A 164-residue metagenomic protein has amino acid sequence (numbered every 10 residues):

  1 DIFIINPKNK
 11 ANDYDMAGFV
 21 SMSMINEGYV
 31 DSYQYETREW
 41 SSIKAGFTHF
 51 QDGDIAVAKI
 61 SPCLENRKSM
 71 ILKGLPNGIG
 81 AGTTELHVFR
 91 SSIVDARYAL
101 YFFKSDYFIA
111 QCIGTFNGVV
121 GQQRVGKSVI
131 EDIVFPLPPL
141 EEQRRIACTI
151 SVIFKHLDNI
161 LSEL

Functional and structural regions predicted by a protein language model:
D1-A11, A17-I55, N77: Sequence-specific dsDNA recognition surfaces
D1-N12, P136, L140-L164: Non-catalytic DNA-recognition/assembly elements of restriction-modification systems
I2-I5, A56-K59, C63, S92 (+3 more regions): Generic, well-ordered alpha-helical scaffold segments in large soluble proteins
D15-A17, A81-T84, V120, S128-I130: Short edge beta-strand segments in beta-sheet-rich domains
G46, I55-K104, G118-G121: A short beta-sheet element
H87-S91, E131-L137: Short, well-ordered beta-strand elements within core beta-sheets of diverse protein domains
Y98-Y101, Q111, D132, E142-R145: Short, solvent-exposed alpha-helical surface patches in well-structured domains
S105-F135: Specificity-determining recognition surfaces
